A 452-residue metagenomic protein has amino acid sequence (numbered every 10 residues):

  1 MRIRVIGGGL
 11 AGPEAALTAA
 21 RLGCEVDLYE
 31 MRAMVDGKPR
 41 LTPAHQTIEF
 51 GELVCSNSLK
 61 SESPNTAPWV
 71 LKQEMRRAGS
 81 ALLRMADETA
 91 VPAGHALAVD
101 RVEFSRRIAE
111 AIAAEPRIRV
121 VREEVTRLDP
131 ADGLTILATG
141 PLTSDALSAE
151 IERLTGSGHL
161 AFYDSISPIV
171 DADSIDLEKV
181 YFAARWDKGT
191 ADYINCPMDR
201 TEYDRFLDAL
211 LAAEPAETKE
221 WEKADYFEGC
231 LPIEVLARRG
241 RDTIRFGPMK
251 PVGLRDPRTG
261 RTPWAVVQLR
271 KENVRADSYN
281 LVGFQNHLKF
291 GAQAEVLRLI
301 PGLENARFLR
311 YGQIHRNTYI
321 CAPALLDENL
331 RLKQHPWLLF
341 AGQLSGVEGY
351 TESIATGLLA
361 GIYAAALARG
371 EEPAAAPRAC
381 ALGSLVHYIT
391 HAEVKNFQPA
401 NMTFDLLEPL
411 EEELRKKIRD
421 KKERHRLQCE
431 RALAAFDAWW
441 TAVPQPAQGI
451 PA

Functional and structural regions predicted by a protein language model:
M1-A11: Beta1/beta-strand and adjacent pyrophosphate-binding region of the FAD-binding site in flavoprotein oxidoreductases
L17-R84, R378-I389: N-terminal FAD cofactor-binding segment of flavoenzymes
S63-P68, K72, S80-H95, T155-Y163 (+1 more regions): A short alpha-helix-loop-beta-strand transition element characteristic of N-terminal alpha/beta dinucleotide-binding
A90, P399-A452: C-terminal auxiliary extensions adjacent to catalytic cores
R101-V120: Helical element adjacent to the flavin cofactor pocket in flavoenzyme catalytic cores
A114-R275, Y279-F290, A294-E295: Predominantly flavin-linked oxidoreductase catalytic cores and closely associated redox partners
L281-V347, I354-T356, A374-H391, N396-N401 (+1 more regions): A glycine-rich dinucleotide-binding beta-alpha-beta segment and adjacent secondary-structure elements that constitute
I354-A374: Internal hydrophobic alpha-helix adjacent to the cofactor/substrate pocket in enzyme cavities
